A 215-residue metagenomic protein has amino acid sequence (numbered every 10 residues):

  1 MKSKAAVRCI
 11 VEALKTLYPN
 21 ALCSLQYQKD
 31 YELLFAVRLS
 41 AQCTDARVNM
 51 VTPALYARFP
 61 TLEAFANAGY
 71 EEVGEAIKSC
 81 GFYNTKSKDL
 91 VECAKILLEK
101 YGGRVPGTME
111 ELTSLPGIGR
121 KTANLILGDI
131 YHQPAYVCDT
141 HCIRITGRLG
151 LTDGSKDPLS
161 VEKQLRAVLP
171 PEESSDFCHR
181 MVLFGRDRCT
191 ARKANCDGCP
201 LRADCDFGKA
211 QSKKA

Functional and structural regions predicted by a protein language model:
K2-K214: Catalytic cores of DNA base-excision repair glycosylases
